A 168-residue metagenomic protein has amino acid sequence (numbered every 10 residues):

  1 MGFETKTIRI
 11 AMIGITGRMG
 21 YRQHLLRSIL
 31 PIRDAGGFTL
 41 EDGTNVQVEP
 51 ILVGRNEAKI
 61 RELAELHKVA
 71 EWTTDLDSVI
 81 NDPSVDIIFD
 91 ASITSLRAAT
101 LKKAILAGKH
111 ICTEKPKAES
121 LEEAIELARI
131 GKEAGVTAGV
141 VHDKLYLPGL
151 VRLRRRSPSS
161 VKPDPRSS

Functional and structural regions predicted by a protein language model:
G2-H67: N-terminal Rossmann-like dinucleotide-binding module
I13, E114, V141: Short hydrophobic "strand-cap" motifs at the C-terminus of beta-strands
Y21-R22, E62, A99-T100, E123 (+1 more regions): Short glycine-/acidic-enriched loop or helix-start segments at secondary-structure transitions that form or flank
L26-D34, E65, K102, L106 (+2 more regions): Short, well-ordered alpha-helices that flank and scaffold nucleotide-derived cofactor binding pockets
V46-V48, E65-E71, G131-T137: A short helix-to-beta-strand connector/capping loop
E49, V69, V85, V161-P165: Local beta-strand N-terminus motif with an aromatic residue
N56-A58, L66-I130: Beta-loop-alpha module in the N-terminal Rossmann-like domain of NAD(P)-dependent dehydrogenases, especially those
A118-S168: A contiguous active-site-proximal alpha/beta segment in oxidoreductase catalytic domains
